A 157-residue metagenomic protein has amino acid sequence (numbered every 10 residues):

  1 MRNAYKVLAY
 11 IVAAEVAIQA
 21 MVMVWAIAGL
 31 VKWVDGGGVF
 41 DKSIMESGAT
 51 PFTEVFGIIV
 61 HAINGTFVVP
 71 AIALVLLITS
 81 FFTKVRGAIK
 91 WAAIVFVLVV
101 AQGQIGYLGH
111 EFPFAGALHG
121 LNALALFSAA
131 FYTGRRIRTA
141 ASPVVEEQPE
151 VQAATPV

Functional and structural regions predicted by a protein language model:
M1-V157: Polytopic transmembrane helical bundles with strong interfacial aromatic enrichment
